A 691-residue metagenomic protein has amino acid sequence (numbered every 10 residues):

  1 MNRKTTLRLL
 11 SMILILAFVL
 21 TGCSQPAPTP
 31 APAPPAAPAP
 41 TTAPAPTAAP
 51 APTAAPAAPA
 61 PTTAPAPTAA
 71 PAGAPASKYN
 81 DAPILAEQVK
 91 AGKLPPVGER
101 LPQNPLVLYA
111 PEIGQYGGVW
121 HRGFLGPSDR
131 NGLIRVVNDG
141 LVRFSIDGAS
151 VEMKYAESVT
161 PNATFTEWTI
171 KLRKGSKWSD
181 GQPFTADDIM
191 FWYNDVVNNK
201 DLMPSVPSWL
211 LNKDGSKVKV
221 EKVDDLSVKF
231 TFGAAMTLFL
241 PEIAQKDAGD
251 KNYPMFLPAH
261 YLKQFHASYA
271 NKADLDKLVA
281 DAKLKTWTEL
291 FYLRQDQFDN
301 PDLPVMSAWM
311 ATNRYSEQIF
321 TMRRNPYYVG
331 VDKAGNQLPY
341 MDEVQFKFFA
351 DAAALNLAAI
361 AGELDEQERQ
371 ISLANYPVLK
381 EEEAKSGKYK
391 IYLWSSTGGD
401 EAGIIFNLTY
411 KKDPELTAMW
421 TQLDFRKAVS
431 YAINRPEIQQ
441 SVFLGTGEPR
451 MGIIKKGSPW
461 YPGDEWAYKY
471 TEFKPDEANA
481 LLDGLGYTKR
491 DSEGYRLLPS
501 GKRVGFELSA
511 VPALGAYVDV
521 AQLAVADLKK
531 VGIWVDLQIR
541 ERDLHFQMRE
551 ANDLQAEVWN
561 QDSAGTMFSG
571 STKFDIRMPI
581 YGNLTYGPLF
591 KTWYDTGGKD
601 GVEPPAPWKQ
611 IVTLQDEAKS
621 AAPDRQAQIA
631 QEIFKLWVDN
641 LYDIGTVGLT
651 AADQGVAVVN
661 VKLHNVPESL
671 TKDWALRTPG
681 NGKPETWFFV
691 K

Functional and structural regions predicted by a protein language model:
F18, F124, L303, W309-F320 (+8 more regions): Detector for C-terminal structural segments
C23-A76: Ser/Thr-rich, Proline-interspersed low-complexity disordered segments
E87-K90, P95-A163, N194: N-terminal lobe/hinge region of extracytoplasmic solute-binding protein
P111-V136, F144, Y155, F239-A248 (+5 more regions): A structural "hinge/loop" feature
E157-M203, K229-T231, L355-A358, M419-T421 (+1 more regions): Aromatic- and charge-enriched surface segment that lines or borders ligand/interaction sites
R173, D296-N300, Y327-L379, Q522-A526 (+2 more regions): Ligand-site clamp/hinge motif
K200-V206, V220-E221, M310-R323, K347-P414 (+4 more regions): Extracellular/periplasmic solute-recognition and catalytic clefts
S208-L290, V666: Surface-exposed binding/hinge segments that line and control ligand-binding clefts or catalytic entry sites
